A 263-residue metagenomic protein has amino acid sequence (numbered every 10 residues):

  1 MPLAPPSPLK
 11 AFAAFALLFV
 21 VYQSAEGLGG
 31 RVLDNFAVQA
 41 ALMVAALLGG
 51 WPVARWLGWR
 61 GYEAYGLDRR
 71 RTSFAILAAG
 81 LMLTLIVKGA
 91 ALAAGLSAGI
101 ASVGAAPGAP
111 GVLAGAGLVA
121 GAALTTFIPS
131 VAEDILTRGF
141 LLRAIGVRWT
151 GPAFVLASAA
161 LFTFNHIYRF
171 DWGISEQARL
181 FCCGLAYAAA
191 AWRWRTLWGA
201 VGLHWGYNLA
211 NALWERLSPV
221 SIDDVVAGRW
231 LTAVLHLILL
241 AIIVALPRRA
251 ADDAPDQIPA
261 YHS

Functional and structural regions predicted by a protein language model:
P8-A16, A37-A41, F74-M82, V119-A120 (+4 more regions): Hydrophobic alpha-helical transmembrane segments
K10-W59, L67-R70, A75-G80, W230-V234: Alpha-helical transmembrane segments in multi-pass membrane proteins
L28-N35, Y62-A132, L142, V147 (+1 more regions): Juxtamembrane helix-loop-helix connectors linking adjacent transmembrane helices in multi-pass membrane enzymes
R31-D34, H166-I174, I222-V226: Membrane-interface helix caps and helix-loop-helix hairpins in membrane proteins
W56, W205-S263: C-terminal membrane module of polytopic membrane proteins
A132-A157, A189-T196: Membrane-interface helix/loop boundary segments of multi-pass membrane proteins
F154-F162, G199-N211, P259-A260: Central hydrophobic cores of alpha-helical transmembrane segments in multi-pass integral membrane proteins
S175-R229: Functionally important transmembrane alpha-helices
